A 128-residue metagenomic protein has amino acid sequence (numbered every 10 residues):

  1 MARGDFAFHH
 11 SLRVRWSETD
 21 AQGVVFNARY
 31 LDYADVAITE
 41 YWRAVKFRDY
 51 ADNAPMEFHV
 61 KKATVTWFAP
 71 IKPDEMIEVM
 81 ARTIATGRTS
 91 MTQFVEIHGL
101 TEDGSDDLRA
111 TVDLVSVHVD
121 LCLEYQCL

Functional and structural regions predicted by a protein language model:
M1-K61, L121-L128: Hot-dog-fold acyl-thioester-processing enzymes
A2, W67, I71-M76, I84-L128: HotDog/MaoC-like acyl-thioester-processing domains
K62-T66: Short alpha-helix capping/helix-loop boundary micro-motifs
